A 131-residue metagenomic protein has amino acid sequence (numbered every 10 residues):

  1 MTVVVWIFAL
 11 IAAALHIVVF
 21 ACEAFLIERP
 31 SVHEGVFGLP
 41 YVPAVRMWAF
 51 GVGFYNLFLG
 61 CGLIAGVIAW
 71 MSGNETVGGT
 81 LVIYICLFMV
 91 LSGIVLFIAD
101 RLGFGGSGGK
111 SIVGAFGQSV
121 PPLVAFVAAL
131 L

Functional and structural regions predicted by a protein language model:
M1-V4, G38-M47, G51, N74-L81 (+2 more regions): Membrane-interfacial loop-to-transmembrane-helix junctions in polytopic alpha-helical membrane proteins
T2-L26: N-terminal signal-anchor transmembrane alpha helix
A14-V18, F58-L59, L87-V90: Hydrophobic cores of alpha-helical transmembrane segments in multi-pass integral membrane proteins
V18-F50: Interfacial loop at the N-terminal end of multi-pass membrane proteins
V52-G66, Q118-P122: Core segments of transmembrane alpha-helices that mediate helix-helix packing or line hydrophobic substrate/ligand
G66-V120: Transmembrane helix-loop-helix
F126-L131: Juxtamembrane boundary at the C-terminal end of a transmembrane helix
